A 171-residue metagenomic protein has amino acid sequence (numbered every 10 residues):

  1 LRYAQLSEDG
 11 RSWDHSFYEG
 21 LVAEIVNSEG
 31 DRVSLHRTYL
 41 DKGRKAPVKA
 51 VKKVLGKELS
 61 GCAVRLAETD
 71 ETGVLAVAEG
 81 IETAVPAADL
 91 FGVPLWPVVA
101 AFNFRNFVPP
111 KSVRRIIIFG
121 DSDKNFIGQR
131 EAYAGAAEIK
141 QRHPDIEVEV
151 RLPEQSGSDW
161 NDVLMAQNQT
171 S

Functional and structural regions predicted by a protein language model:
Q5-S112: Phosphate-handling DNA/RNA-contact segment within nucleic-acid enzymes
K45, T72-L75, I81-S171: TOPRIM fold recognition
